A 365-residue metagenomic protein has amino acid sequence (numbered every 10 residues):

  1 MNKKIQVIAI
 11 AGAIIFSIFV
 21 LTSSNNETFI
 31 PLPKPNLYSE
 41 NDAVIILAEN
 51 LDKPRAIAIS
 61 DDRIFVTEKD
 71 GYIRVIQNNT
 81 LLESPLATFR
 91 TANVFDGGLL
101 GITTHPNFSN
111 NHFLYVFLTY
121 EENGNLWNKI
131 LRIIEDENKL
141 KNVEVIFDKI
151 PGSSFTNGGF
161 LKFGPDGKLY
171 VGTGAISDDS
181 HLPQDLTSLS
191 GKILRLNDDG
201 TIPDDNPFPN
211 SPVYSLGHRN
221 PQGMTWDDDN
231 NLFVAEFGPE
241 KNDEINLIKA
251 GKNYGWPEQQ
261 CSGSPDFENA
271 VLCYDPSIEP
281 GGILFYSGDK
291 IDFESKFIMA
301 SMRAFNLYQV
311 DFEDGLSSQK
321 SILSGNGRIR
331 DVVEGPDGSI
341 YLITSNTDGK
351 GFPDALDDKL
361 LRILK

Functional and structural regions predicted by a protein language model:
F29-K34, G97-L99, N107-S109, A175-S321 (+2 more regions): Beta-propeller domain segments
I45-G71, E279-F285: Beta-strand-rich domains and repeat architectures in extracellular enzymes and scaffolds, especially beta-propellers
I46-D52, L86-V94, I146-S153, P212-G217 (+2 more regions): Surface loop/turn motifs at the tips and blade-to-blade linkers of beta-strand repeat domains
I57, I102, L161, P221-M224 (+2 more regions): Hydrophobic core register within WD40 beta-propeller blades
D62-F65, Y72, F113, K168-Y170 (+3 more regions): Generic structural signal for coil-to-beta-strand starts
F65-A87: Beta-propeller domains
L81-P106: Blade-loop segments of beta-propeller domains
L126-K162: Asp-box/WD-like beta-propeller blade repeats and closely related beta-sheet repeat scaffolds
